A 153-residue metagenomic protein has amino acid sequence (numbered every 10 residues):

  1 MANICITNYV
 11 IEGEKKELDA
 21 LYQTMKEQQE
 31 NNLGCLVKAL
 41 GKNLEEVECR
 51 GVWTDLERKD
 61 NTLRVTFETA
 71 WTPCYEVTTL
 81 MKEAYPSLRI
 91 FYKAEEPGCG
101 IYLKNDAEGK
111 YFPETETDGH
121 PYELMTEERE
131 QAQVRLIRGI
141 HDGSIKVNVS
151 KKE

Functional and structural regions predicted by a protein language model:
M1-E153: Intrinsic low-complexity, intrinsically disordered or marginally ordered coil/linker segments
